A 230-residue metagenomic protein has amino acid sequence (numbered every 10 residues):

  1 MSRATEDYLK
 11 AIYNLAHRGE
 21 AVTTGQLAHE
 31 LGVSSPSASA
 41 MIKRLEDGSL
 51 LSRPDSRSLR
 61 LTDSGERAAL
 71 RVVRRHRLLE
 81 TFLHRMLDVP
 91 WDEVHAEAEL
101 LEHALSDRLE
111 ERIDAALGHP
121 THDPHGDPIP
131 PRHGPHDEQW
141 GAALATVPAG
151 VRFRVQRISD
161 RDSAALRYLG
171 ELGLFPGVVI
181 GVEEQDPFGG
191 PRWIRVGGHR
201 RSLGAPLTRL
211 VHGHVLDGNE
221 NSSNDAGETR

Functional and structural regions predicted by a protein language model:
S2-V33: N-terminal helix-turn-helix DNA-binding core of bacterial DNA-binding proteins
A28, E46, H84: The alpha-helix within a helix-turn-helix
P36, D92: Key DNA-contact positions within bacterial/archaeal DNA-binding proteins
I42-K43: Short, hydrophobic-biased segments on the C-terminal half of alpha helices that form "recognition helices"
D47-P54: A short, conserved structural fragment
R57-H76: Basic, amphipathic "hinge/linker" alpha-helix immediately C-terminal to the N-terminal HTH DNA-binding motif
E102-R209: Mid-protein regulatory/catalytic core that forms ligand/cofactor-binding pockets and protein-protein interaction
